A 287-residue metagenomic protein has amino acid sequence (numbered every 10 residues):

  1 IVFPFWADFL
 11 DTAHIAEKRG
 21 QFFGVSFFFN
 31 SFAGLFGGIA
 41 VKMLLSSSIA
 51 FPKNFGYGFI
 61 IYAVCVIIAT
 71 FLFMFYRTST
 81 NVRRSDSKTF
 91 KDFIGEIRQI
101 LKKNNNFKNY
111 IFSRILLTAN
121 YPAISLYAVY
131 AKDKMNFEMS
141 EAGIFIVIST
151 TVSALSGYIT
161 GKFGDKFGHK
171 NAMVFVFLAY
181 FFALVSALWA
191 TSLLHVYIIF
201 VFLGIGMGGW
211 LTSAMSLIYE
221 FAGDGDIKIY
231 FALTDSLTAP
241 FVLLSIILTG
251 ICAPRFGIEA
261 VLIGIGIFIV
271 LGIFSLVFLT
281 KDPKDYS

Functional and structural regions predicted by a protein language model:
I1-S46, F55-F75, S113-I124, S149-T160 (+1 more regions): Substrate-agnostic recognition of the 12-TM MFS/MFS-like secondary transporter fold
M43-I49, A131-K132, F163-G164, I251-G257: Interfacial helix-cap and linker-helix signal at transmembrane-aqueous boundaries of multi-pass secondary transporters
F55, F137-I146, V196, F231: Juxtamembrane helix-start elements in MFS-like secondary transporters
C65-R77, I258-S287: Multi-pass alpha-helical transporter architecture, strongest for 12-TM Major Facilitator/SLC carriers used
S79-F112: Juxtamembrane intracellular "pre-TM" segments in multi-pass secondary transporters
S125-A142: Short amphipathic helix-loop junctions that connect adjacent transmembrane helices in Major Facilitator Superfamily/SLC
N171-S186, I263-G266: Structural signature of the two symmetry-related core transmembrane helices
L188-F200: Helix-loop junctions at membrane interfaces in 12-TM secondary transporters
